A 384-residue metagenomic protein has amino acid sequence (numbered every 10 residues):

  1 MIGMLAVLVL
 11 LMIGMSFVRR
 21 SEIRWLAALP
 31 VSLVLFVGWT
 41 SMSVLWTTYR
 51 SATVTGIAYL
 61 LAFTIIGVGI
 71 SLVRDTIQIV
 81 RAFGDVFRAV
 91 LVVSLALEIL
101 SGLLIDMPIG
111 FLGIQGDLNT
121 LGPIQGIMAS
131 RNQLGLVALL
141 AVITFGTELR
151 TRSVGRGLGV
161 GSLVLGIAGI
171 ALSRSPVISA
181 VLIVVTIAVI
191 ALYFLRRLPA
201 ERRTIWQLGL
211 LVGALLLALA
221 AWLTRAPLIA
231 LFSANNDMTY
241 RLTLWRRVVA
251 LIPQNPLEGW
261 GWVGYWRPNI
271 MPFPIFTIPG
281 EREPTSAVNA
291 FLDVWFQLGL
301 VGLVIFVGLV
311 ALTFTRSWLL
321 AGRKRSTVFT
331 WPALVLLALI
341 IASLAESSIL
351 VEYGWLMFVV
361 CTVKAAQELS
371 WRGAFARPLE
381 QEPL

Functional and structural regions predicted by a protein language model:
M1-M42, Q78-R81, D85, Q367-L384: Transmembrane signal-anchor hairpin modules in multi-pass inner-membrane enzymes, especially those that act on
G14-P30, E148-G161, L198-W206, F314-A333: Membrane-interface helix-loop-helix junctions at transmembrane boundaries of multi-pass membrane enzymes, predominantly
L45-L100, Y265: Transmembrane alpha-helical segments and their membrane-water interfaces
L72, L298-I340, G373-F375: Hydrophobic transmembrane alpha-helices and their immediate junctions
G84-T120, G126-Y193: Alpha-helical transmembrane segments of multi-pass inner-membrane proteins
A96, G102, A191-N236, A250-Q254 (+1 more regions): A membrane-periplasm/extracellular boundary helix in multi-pass inner-membrane enzymes that assemble envelope glycans
F232-R246, A250, E258-L298, S317-A321: Long extracytoplasmic/lumenal interhelical loops at the membrane interface of multi-pass membrane proteins
A333-L384: Transmembrane alpha-helices of multi-pass inner-membrane enzymes
